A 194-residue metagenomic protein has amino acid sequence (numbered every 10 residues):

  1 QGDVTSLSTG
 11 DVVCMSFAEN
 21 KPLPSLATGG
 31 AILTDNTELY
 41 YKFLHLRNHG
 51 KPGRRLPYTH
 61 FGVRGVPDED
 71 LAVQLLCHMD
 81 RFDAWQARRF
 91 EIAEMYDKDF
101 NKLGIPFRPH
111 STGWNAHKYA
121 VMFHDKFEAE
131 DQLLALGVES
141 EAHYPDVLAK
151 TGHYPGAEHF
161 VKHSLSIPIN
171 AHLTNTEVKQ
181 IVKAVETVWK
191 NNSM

Functional and structural regions predicted by a protein language model:
Q1-G2, P22, T174: Conserved protein kinase catalytic core
Q1-S16, V147: Conserved PLP phosphate-binding loop immediately N-terminal to the Schiff-base lysine helix in PLP-dependent enzymes
S6-G10, S25-L26, D68, H159-K162: Short Pro/Gly-enriched coil loops immediately N-terminal to beta-strands
D11, L23, R55-Y58: Exposed boundary/loop context
M15-S16, G30-D35: Short beta-strand-to-turn element immediately C-terminal to the catalytic PLP-Schiff-base lysine in fold type I
P22-A31: Glycine-rich phosphate-binding loop of ATP-grasp-fold ATP-dependent ligases
T37-M194: PLP-dependent aminotransferase class I/II
